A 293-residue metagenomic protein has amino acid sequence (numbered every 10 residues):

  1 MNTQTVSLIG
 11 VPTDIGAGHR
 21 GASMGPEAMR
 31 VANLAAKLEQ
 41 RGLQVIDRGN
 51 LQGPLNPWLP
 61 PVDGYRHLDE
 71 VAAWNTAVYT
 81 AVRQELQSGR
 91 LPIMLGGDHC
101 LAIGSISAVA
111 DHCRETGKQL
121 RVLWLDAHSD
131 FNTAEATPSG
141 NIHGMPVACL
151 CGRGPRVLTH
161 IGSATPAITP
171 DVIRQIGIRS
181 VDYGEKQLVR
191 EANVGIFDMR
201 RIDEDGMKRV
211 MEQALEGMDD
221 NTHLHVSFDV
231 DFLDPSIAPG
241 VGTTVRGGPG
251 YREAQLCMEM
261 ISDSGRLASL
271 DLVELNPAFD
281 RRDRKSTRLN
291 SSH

Functional and structural regions predicted by a protein language model:
N2-T13, H19-I93, G104-S105, H112-E115 (+2 more regions): Catalytic cores of soluble, metal-dependent hydrolases
V11, L125-A127, G152, I178 (+1 more regions): Cofactor-binding loop segments of dinucleotide-utilizing enzymes, especially the Rossmann-like FAD- and NAD(P)+-binding
Q87, L91-I161, S264: Active-site histidine-anchored catalytic micro-motif
G97, L125-A127, I176, V226-V230 (+1 more regions): Active-site flanking residues adjacent to catalytic metal/cofactor-binding acidic residues
N132, V181-Y183, P277-F279: Active-site environment of divalent metal-dependent phosphoester hydrolases
I161-G162, R179-F197: Active-site-proximal loop/helix segment associated with metal-binding centers of metalloenzymes
A167-S180: An alpha-beta-alpha
L289-H293: Positively charged, low-complexity/disordered segments
